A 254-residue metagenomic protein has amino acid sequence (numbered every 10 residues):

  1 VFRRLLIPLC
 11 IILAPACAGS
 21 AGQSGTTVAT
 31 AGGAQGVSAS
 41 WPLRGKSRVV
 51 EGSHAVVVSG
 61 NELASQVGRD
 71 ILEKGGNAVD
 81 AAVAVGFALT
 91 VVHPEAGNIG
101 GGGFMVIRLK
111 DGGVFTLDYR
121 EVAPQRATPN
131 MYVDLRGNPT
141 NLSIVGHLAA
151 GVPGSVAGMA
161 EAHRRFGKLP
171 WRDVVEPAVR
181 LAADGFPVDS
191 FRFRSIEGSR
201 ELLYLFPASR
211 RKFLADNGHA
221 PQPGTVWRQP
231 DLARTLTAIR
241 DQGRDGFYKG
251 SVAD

Functional and structural regions predicted by a protein language model:
V1-I7: Bacterial N-terminal signal peptides that target proteins for export
C17-S20: N-terminal Sec signal peptide cleavage junction
G25-Q66, D70, A78-V79, V83-K249 (+1 more regions): Noncatalytic scaffold domains of N-terminal-nucleophile
